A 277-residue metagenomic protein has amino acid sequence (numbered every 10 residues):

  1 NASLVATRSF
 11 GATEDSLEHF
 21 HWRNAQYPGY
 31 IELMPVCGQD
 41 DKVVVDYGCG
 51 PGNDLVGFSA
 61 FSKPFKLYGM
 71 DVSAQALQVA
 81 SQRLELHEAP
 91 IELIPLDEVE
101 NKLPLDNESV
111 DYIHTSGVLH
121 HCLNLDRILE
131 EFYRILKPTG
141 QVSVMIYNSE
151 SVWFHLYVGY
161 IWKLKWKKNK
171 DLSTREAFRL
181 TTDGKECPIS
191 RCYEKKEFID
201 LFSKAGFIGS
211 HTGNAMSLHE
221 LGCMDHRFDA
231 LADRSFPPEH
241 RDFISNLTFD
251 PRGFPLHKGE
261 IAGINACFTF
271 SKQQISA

Functional and structural regions predicted by a protein language model:
N1-E14: N-terminal, positively charged/glycine-rich alpha-helical extensions of SAM-dependent methyltransferases
S16-D41, G57: Conserved alpha-helix/loop element of class I SAM-dependent methyltransferases that forms part of the SAM/SAH-binding
V45, G52-N101: Class I SAM-dependent methyltransferase SAM/SAH-binding core
N101-N107: Short conserved loop adjoining the S-adenosyl-L-methionine
H114: A conserved beta-strand element that flanks and buttresses the S-adenosyl-L-methionine
D126-P138: A short glycine-rich, Lys/Arg-flanked "PGG" loop and its adjoining helix->strand segment in the class I
Q141-D171: Conserved class I S-adenosyl-L-methionine
F178-R179, E186, S190, K196-D200 (+1 more regions): A C-terminal cap/extension of S-adenosyl-L-methionine-dependent methyltransferases that defines the acceptor-substrate
